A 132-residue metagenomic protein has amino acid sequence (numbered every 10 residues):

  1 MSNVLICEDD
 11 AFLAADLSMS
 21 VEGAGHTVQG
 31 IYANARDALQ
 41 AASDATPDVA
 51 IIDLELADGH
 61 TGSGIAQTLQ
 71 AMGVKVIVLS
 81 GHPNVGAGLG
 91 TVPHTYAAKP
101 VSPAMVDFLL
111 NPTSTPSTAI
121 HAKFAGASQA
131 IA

Functional and structural regions predicted by a protein language model:
E8: Conserved acidic carboxylate
A11-G30: Two-component/phosphorelay signaling modules centered on CheY-like receiver
S18, I31-V49: Acidic, metal-coordinating helix/loop segments flanking the phosphotransfer/catalytic sites of two-component signaling
S43-A45, T68-V74, V85: Conserved phosphotransfer cores of two-component systems
I52-Q70: Conserved phosphotransfer microenvironments
L79-S80: Hydrophobic/aromatic residues positioned on beta-strands within the core alpha/beta folds
G86, V101-Q129: C-terminal output helix
G90-A97: As written
